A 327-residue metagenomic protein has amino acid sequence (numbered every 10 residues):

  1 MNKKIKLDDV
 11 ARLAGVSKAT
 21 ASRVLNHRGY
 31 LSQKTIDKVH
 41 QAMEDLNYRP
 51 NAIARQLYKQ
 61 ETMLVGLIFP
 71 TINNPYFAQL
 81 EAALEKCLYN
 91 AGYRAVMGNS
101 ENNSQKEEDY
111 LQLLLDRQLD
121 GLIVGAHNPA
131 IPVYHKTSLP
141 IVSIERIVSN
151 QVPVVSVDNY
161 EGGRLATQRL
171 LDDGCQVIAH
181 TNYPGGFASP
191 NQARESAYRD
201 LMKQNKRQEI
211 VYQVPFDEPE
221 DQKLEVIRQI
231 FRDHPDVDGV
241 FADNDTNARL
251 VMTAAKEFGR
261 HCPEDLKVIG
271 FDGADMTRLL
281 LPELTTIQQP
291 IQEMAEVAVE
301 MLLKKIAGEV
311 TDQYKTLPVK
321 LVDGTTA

Functional and structural regions predicted by a protein language model:
M1-T62: N-terminal helix-turn-helix DNA-binding module of bacterial transcription factors
T20-R23, L57-T71, V177-P184: Short beta-strand segments enriched in small/hydrophobic residues
L46-L113, R117-Q118, S196-R199: Amphipathic helical "hinge" segments at domain boundaries
P70-Q79, M97-K106, V155-L165, T181-V226 (+4 more regions): Hinge/beta->alpha junction and helix N-cap segments in small-molecule ligand-binding domains
L111, L119-G125, A179-N182, H234-N244 (+1 more regions): Periplasmic-binding protein-like
G125-L165, T246, D272-L284: Flexible loop/hinge segments that line or gate small-molecule binding clefts
R228, H234-G239, D243-A327: Flexible loop/turn connectors
